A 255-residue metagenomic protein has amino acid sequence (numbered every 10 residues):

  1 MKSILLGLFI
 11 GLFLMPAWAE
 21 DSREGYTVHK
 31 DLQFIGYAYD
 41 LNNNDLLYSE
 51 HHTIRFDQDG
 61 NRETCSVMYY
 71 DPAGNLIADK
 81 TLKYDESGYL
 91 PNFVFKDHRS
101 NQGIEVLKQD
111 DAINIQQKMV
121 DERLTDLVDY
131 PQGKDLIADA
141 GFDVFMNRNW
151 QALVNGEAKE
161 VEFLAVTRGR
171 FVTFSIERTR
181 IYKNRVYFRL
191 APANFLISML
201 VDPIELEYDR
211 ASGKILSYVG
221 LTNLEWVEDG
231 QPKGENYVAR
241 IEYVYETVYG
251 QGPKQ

Functional and structural regions predicted by a protein language model:
M1-I4: Positively charged n-region of N-terminal signal peptides that target proteins for export
G7-F13: Bacterial N-terminal signal peptides
M15-A19: Sec/Tat signal peptide C-region and signal peptidase I cleavage site
E20-D21, G25-F34, A38-T64, Y69-Y84 (+3 more regions): Acidic, serine/threonine-rich low-complexity disordered tracts
D21-S22, N92, G141-M146, W150 (+3 more regions): Proteins with a high burden of low-complexity, intrinsically disordered sequence enriched in S/T/G/P/A and R, requiring
H29, I115-R185, R189: Solvent-exposed helix/loop surface patches that form functional interfaces
N75-N149: Contiguous hydrophobic, core-forming segments of folded domains
